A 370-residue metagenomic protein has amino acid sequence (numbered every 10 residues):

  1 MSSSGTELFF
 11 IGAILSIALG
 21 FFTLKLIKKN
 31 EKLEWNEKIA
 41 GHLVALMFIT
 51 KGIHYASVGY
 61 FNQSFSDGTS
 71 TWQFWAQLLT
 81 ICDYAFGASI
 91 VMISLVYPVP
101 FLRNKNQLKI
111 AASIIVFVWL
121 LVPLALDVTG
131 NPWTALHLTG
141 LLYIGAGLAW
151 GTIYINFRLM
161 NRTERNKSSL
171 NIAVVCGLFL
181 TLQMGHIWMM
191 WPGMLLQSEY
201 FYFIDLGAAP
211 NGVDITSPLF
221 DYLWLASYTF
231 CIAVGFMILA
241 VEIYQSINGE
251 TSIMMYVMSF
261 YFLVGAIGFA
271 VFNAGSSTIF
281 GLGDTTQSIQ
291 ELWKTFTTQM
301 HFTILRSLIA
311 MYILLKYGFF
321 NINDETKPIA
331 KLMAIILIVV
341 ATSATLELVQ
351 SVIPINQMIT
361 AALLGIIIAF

Functional and structural regions predicted by a protein language model:
M1-S2, Y256: Short, Lys/Arg-enriched, disordered terminal segments
S2-L19, W35-R158, N166-V234, F296-I304: Individual alpha-helical transmembrane segments in multi-pass integral membrane proteins
F21-K29, L314: Canonical alpha-helical transmembrane segments
I27-L43, Y97-L108, R158-I172, I243-Y256 (+2 more regions): Membrane-interface helix-boundary motifs at transmembrane edges
S57, G185-F370: Interfacial "cap-and-anchor" motif at the non-cytosolic start of specific transmembrane alpha-helices
